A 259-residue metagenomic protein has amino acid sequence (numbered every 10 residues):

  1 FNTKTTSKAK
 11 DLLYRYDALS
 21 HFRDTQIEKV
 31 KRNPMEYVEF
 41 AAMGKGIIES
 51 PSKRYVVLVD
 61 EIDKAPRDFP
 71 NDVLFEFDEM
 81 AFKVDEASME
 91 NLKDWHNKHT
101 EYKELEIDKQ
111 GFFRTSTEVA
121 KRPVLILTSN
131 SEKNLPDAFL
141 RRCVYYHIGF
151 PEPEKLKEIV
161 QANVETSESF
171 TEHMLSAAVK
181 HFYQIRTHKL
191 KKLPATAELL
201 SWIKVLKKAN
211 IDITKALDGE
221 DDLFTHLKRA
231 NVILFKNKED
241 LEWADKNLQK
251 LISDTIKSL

Functional and structural regions predicted by a protein language model:
F1-L259: C-terminal regulatory/interaction module of P-loop NTP-utilizing enzymes
